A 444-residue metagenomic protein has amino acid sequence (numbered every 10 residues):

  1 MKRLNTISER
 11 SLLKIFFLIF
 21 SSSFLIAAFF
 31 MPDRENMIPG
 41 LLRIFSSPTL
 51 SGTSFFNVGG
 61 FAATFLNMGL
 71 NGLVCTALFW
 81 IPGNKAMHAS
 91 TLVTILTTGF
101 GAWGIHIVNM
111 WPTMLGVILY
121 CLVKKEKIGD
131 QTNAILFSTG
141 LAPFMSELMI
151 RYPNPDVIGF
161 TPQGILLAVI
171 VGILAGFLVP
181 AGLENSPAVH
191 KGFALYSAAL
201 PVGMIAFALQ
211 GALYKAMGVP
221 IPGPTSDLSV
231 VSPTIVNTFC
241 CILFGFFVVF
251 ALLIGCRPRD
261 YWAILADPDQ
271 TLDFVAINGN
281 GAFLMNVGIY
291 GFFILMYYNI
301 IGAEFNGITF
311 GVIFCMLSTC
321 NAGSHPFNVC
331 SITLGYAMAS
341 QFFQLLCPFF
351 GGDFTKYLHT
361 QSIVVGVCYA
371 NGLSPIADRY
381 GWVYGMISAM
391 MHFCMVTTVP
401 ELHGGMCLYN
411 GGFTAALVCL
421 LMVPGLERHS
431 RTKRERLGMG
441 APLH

Functional and structural regions predicted by a protein language model:
M1-I105, V248-D260, N280-F283, F292-Y298 (+5 more regions): N-terminal signal-anchor module of multipass membrane proteins
L4-S8, E126-G129, A142-N237, D378 (+2 more regions): Membrane-interface helix-loop-helix junctions at boundaries between adjacent transmembrane segments
I7-R10, N57-A62, L228-F239, P268-F293 (+1 more regions): Membrane-water interface at loop-to-transmembrane-helix junctions
N57-G69, F100-W111, T161-L174, C240-C241 (+2 more regions): Structural signature of hydrophobic alpha-helical transmembrane segments
A77-A89, W103-M110, L122-A134, S186-L195 (+4 more regions): Membrane-helix interface "capping/anchor" motifs
A86, R257-Q344: Transmembrane helical segments that form the transport core of multi-pass membrane transport proteins
T94-F100, T113-V123, I135-F144, L148 (+1 more regions): Membrane-interfacial helix-loop connectors
A168, G172-N185, S197, T355-K433: C-terminal transmembrane helix pair
